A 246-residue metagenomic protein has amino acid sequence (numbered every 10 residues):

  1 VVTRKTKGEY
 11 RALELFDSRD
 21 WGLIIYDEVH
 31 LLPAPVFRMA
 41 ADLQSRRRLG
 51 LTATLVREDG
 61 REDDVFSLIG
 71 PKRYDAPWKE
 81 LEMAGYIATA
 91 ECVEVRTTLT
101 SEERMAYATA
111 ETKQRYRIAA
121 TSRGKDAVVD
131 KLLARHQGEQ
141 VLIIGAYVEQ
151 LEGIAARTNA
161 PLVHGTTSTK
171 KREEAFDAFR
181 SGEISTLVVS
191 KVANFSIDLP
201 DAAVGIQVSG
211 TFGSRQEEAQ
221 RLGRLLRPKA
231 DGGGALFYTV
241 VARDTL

Functional and structural regions predicted by a protein language model:
V1-L23, A34-M39, V192: Conserved helix/coil segment N-terminal to the catalytic DExD/H
L13-D20, A40-S45, G223-G232: Short, conserved loop/helix-junction motifs that constitute active-site signature segments in enzyme catalytic cores
G22-L23, E28-V93: Post-DEXD/H (motif II) to motif III coupling segment of the RecA-like Helicase ATP-binding lobe
E28-H30, V192-A193, S209-T211, L225: Conserved Walker B
R104-A156: Conserved interdomain hinge at the start of the Helicase C-terminal
L142-I144, E149-G153, N159-I197: Conserved helicase ATPase core of P-loop NTP-dependent helicases/translocases
V188, F195-T211, A219, L236-T239: A short beta-strand element within the Helicase C-terminal
R224-L246: Conserved segment of the helicase C-terminal RecA-like domain
